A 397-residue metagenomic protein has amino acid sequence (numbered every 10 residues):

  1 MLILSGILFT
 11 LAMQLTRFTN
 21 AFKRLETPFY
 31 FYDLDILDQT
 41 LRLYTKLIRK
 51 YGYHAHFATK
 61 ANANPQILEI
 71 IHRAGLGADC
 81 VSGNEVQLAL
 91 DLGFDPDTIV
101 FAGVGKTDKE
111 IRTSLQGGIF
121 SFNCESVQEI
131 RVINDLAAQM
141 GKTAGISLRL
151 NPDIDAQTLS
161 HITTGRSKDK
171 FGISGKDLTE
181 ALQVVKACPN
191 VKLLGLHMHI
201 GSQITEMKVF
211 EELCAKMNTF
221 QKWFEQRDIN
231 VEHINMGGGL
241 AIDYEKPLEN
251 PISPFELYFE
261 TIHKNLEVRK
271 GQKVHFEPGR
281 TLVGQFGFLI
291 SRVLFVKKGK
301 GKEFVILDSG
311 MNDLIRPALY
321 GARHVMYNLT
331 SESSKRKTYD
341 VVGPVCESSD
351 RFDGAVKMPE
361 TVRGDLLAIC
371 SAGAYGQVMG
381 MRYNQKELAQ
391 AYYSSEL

Functional and structural regions predicted by a protein language model:
L2-A144, K186-K192, T219-Q226, N230 (+2 more regions): A charged N-terminal "starter" segment
R17, A21, D33-I36, T40 (+19 more regions): General structural feature for long, well-ordered alpha-helical segments within catalytic domains of soluble enzymes
L37, K60, S82, S114 (+6 more regions): Conserved, mostly hydrophobic/aromatic
K50, Q139-G141, P247-P251, K300-G301 (+1 more regions): Short, glycine- and charge-enriched coil/turn segments that flank and shape catalytic ligand pockets
F57, A78-V81, F101, N123-S126 (+6 more regions): General beta-strand structural signal in soluble alpha/beta enzymes
T59-A63, N84-E85, G105-K106, S126-Q128 (+5 more regions): Active-site-proximal loop/turn and secondary-structure-junction residues that shape catalytic pockets, frequently
D153-F295, M358, N384: Active-site loop/helix belt of alpha/beta enzymes
T261-H263, Q272-L397: Charged (often Lys/Glu-rich) extended helix/loop segments that serve as interaction or gating elements
